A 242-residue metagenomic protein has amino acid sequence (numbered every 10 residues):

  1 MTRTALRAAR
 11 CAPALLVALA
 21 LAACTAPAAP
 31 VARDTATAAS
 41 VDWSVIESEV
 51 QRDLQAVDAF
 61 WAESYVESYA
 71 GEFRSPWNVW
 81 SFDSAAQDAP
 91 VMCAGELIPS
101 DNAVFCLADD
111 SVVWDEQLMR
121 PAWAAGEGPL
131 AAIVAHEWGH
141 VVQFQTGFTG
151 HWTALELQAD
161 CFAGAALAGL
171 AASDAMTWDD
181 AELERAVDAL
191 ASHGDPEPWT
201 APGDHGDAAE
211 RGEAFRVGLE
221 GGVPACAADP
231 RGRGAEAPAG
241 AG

Functional and structural regions predicted by a protein language model:
A20-A23: C-terminal motif of bacterial Sec signal peptides marking the signal peptidase cleavage site
T25-P27: Bacterial signal peptide processing site
R52-V113: Auxiliary, metal-adjacent structural segments of Zn-dependent hydrolase domains
A62, A154-G169: An active-site-proximal "capping" alpha-helix that borders the catalytic cofactor pocket
E116-A132, G147-T153: Short pre-active-site segment immediately N-terminal to the catalytic Zn-binding motif
L130-Q145, C161: Catalytic glutamate of the conserved HExxH
W138-T153, A166-A172: Catalytic Zn2+-binding segment of zinc metalloproteases
P196-G242: Pan-zinc metallopeptidase signature
